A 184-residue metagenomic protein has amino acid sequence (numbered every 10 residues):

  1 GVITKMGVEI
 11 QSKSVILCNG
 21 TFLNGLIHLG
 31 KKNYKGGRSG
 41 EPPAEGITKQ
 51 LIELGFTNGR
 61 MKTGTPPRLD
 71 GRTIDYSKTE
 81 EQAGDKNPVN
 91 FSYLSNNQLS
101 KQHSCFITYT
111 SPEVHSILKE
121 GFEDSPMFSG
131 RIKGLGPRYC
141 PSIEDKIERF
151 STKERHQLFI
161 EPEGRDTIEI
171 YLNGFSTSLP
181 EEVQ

Functional and structural regions predicted by a protein language model:
I3-S14: Core beta-strand elements of the Rossmann-like FAD/NAD(P) dinucleotide-binding domain in flavoenzyme oxidoreductases
I10, F22-N24, D166: Glycine-rich nucleotide phosphate-binding loop and flanking beta-alpha elements of Rossmann-like dinucleotide-binding
K13-V15, Q157-L158: Beta-sheet entry/capping signal
L17-K31: Flavin (primarily FAD) binding-site architecture
I27-K32, G164-I168: Gly-rich Lys/Arg/Thr-decorated short loops/hinges at beta-loop-alpha junctions or inter-strand turns that position
K31-G37, G174-S176: Short glycine-enriched, charge-decorated loop/helix-capping segments at active-site entrances that position
G36-L51: Gly/Ser/Thr-rich active-site loops/lids in small-molecule metabolic enzymes that frequently grip phosphoryl groups
K49-V183: An anion/pyrophosphate-binding glycine-rich loop and adjacent beta-alpha core in soluble alpha-beta enzymes
